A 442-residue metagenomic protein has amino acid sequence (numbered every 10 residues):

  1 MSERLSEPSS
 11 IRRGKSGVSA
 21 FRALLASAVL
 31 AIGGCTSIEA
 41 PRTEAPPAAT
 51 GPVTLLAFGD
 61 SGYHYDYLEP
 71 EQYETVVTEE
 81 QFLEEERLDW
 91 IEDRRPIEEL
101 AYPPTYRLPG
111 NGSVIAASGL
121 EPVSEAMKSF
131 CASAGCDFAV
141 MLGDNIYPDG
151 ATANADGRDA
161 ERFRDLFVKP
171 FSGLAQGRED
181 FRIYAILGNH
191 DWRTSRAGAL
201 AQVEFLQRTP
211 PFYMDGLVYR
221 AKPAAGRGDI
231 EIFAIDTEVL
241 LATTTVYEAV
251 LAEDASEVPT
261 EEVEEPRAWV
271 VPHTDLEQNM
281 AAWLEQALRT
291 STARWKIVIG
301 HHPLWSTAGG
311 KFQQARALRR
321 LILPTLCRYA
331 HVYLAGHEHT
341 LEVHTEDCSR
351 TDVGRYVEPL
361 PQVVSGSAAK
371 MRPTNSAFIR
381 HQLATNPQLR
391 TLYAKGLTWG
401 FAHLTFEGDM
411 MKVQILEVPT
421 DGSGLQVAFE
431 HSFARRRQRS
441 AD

Functional and structural regions predicted by a protein language model:
M1-V18: N-terminal secretory signal peptides that target proteins for export/translocation
S19-A26: Sec-dependent signal peptide recognition, specifically the positively charged N-region followed immediately by
I32-G34: C-terminal motif of bacterial Sec signal peptides marking the signal peptidase cleavage site
S37-R158: N-terminal active-site segment of His-dependent metallophosphoesterases
V53-L56, Y63-E69, R193, L241-T245 (+4 more regions): Short, solvent-exposed loop/turn elements at domain surfaces
P70, E74-R87, Y106, P148-T292 (+4 more regions): Extended active-site neighborhood of metal-dependent phosphoesterases/phosphodiesterases
S291-A308: Short acidic, glycine-rich surface-loop motifs adjacent to enzyme active sites
A384-D442: A short C-terminal boundary segment appended to hydrolase-like catalytic domains
